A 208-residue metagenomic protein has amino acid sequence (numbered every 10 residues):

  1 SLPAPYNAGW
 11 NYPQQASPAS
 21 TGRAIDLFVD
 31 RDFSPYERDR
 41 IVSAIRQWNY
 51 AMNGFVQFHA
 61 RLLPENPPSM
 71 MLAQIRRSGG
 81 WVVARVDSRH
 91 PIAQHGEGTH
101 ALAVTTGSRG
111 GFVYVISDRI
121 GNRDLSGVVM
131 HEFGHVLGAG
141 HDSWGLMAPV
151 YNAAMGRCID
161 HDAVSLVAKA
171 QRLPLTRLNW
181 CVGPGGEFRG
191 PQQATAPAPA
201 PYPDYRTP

Functional and structural regions predicted by a protein language model:
S1-Y36, I45, N49-Y50, I92 (+2 more regions): Disordered inhibitory propeptide/activation segment of secreted metzincin zinc metalloprotease zymogens, centered on
A4, S20-G22, R31-F33, E37 (+4 more regions): Extracytoplasmic low-complexity repetitive segments enriched in small/polar residues
D26-F28, Y114, L146-A148: Soluble periplasmic/extracytoplasmic beta-strand elements of cell-envelope proteins
D32, S88-R89, Y151-N152: Residues that form or immediately flank small-molecule/cofactor binding pockets and catalytic motifs
P35-V136, G140: Metzincin-family zinc-dependent endopeptidase catalytic domain
R119-P191: The catalytic-center signature of Zn2+-dependent metalloproteases
